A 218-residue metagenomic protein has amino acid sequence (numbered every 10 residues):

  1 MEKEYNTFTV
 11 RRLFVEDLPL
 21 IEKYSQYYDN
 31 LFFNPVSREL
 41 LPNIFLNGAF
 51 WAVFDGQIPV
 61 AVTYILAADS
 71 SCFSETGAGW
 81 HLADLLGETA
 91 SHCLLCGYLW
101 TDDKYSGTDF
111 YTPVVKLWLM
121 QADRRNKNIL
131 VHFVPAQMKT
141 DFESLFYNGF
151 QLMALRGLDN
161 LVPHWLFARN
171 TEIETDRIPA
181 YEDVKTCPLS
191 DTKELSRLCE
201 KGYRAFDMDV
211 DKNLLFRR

Functional and structural regions predicted by a protein language model:
M1-E39, F45-F54, P59-V60, P179-T186: Short amphipathic alpha-helix that is part of the acyltransferase structural core
G48-A67, T76-A78, F206, R217: Conserved beta-hairpin
A61-Y98: Conserved acyl-donor/pantetheine-binding loop and adjacent beta-alpha core of acyl/acetyltransferases and related
C93-L94, A122-A136: Conserved GNAT acetyl-CoA-binding A-motif
Y98-T101, S106-A122: Conserved acetyl-CoA-binding loop-helix of GNAT-fold acetyltransferases
R124-N126, A136-L155: Conserved active-site alpha-helix within GNAT-family acetyltransferase domains
V131-F142, C187-L189: Conserved beta-strand-loop-alpha-helix junction that forms the acyl-donor binding cleft
F133, G149-L166, R204-D211: Conserved catalytic-core motifs of GNAT/GCN5-like acyltransferases
